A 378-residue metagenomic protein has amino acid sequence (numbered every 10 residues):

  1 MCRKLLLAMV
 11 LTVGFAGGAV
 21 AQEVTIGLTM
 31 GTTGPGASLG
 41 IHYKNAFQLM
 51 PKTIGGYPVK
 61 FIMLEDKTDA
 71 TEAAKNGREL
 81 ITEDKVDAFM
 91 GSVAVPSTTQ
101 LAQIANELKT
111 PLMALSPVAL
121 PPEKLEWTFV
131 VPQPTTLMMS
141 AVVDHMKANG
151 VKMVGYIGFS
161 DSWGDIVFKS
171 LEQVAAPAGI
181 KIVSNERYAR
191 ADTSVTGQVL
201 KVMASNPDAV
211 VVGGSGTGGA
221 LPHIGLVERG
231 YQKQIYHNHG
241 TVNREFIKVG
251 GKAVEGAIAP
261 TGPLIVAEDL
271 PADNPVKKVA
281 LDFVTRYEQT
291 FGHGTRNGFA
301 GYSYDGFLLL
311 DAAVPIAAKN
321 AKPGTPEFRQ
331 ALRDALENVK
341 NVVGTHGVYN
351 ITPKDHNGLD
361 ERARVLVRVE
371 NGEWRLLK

Functional and structural regions predicted by a protein language model:
C2-L11, A21-K378: Extracytosolic ligand-binding ectodomains
A16-G18: N-terminal signal peptide c-region/cleavage motif recognized by signal peptidases
